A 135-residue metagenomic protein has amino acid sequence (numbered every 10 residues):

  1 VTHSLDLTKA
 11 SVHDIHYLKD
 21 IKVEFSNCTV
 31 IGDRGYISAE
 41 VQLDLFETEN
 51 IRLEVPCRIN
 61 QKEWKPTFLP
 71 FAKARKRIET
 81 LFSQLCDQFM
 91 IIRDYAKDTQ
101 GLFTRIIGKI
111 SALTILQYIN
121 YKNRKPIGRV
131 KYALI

Functional and structural regions predicted by a protein language model:
V1-R34, S38-E49, R58, I110: Polybasic low-complexity intrinsically disordered regions
T8, T80, T114: Ser/Thr-centric signal marking residues that sit in or immediately flank functional binding/regulatory motifs
D14, A74, F103, I107: Hydrophobic (often cysteine-bearing) scaffold residues that line and stabilize catalytic clefts of nucleotide/cofactor
I15, E63, Y121: Short acidic, gly/pro-rich beta-turn/loop elements at beta-sheet edges and active-site/ligand-binding grooves
T29, R34-Q100: Helix-centered, glycine/charged polyanion-binding patches within enzymatic domains that contact phosphate-containing
I31, L45-E49, I107-I135: Anion-binding and metal-coordination hotspots
